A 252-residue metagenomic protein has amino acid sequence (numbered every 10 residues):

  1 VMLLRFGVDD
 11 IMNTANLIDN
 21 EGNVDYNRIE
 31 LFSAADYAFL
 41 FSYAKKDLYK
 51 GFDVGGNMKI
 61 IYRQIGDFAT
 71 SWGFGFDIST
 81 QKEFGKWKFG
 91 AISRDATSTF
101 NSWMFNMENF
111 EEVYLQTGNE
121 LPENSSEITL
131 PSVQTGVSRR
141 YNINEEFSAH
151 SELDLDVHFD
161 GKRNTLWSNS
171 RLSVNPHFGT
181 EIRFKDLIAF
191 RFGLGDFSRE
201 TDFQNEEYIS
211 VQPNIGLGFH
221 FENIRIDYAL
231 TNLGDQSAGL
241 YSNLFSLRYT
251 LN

Functional and structural regions predicted by a protein language model:
V1-N252: Subset of outer-membrane beta-barrel
